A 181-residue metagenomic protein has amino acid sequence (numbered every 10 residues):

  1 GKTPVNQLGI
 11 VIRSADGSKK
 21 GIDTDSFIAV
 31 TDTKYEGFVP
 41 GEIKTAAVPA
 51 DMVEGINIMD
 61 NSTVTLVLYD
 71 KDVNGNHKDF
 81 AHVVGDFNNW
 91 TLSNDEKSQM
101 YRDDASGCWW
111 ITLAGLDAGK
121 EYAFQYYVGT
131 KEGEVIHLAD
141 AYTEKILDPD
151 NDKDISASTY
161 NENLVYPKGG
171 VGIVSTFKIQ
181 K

Functional and structural regions predicted by a protein language model:
G1-T3, A15-S26, T63-E121, Y127-A157: Aromatic-rich carbohydrate-binding modules that target alpha-glucans
P4-G9: Eukaryote-biased detector of low-complexity, proline/serine/threonine-rich segments and adjacent exposed loops
D25-I28, E36-I43: N-terminal nucleotide-handling cores and adjacent loading/scaffold lobes of large enzymes and macromolecular assemblies
V30-Y35, G119: Solvent-exposed, conformationally flexible loop/turn segments
Y35, D95-S98, D150, K168 (+1 more regions): Amphipathic alpha-helical interaction segments
V39-N74, S158-K181: Non-catalytic, glycine-rich low-complexity segments
